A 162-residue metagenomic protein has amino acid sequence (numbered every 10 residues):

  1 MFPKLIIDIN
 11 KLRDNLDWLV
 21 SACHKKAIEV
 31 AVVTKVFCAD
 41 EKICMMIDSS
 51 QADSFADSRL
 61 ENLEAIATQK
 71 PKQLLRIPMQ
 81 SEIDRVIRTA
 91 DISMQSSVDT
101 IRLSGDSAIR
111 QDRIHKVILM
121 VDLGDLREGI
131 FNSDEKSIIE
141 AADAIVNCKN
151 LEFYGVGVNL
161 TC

Functional and structural regions predicted by a protein language model:
M1-I7: Generic N-terminal amphipathic, Lys/Arg-enriched alpha-helix
D17-A27, N147: CE4/NodB-like, metal-dependent polysaccharide N-deacetylase domain that modifies extracellular/periplasmic N-acetylated
E29-C162: Active-site-proximal beta-alpha core segment in soluble small-molecule metabolic enzymes
